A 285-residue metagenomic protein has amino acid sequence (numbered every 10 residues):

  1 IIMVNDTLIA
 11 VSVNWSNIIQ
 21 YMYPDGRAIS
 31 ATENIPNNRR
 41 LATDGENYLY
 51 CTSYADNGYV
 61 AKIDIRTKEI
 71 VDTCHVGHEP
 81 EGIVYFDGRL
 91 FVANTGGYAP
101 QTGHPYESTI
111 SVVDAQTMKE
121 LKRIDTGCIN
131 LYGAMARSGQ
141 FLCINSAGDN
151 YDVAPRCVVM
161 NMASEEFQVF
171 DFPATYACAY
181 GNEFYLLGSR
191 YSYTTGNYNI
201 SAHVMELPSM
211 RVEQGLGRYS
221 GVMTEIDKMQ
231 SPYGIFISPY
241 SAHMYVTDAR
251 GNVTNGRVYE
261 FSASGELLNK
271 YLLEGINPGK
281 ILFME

Functional and structural regions predicted by a protein language model:
I1-E285: Predominantly soluble domains enriched in secretory-pathway, periplasmic, or organellar proteins
